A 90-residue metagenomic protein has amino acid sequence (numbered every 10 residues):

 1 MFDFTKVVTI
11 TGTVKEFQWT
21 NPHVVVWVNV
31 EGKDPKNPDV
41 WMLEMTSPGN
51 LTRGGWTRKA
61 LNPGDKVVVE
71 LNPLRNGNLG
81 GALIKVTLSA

Functional and structural regions predicted by a protein language model:
K6-P22: Structural detector for short beta-strands of small beta-barrel domains
V7-T11, V40, K66-V68: Intrinsic-disorder/low-complexity, polar/charged segments enriched in Ser/Thr/Lys/Arg/Asp/Glu/Gln
T20-G32: Short aromatic-glycine-enriched beta-strand elements
V30-P35, V86-S89: Short edge-strand/loop segments of extracellular domains
K36-P48: Short, basic/aromatic beta-hairpin or loop at an interaction surface
T52-V69: Short nucleic-acid-contacting surface segments enriched for D/E, G, S/T with interspersed K/R
L74-A90: OB-fold/S1-family single-stranded nucleic acid-binding modules
